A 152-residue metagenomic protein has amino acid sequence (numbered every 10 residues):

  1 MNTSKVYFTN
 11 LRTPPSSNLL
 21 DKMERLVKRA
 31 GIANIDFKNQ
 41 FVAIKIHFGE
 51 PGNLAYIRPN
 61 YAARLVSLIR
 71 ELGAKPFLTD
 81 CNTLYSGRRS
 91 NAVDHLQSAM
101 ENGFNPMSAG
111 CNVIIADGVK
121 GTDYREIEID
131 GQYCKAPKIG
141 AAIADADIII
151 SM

Functional and structural regions predicted by a protein language model:
M1-M152: N-terminal and secondary-structure boundary signal
